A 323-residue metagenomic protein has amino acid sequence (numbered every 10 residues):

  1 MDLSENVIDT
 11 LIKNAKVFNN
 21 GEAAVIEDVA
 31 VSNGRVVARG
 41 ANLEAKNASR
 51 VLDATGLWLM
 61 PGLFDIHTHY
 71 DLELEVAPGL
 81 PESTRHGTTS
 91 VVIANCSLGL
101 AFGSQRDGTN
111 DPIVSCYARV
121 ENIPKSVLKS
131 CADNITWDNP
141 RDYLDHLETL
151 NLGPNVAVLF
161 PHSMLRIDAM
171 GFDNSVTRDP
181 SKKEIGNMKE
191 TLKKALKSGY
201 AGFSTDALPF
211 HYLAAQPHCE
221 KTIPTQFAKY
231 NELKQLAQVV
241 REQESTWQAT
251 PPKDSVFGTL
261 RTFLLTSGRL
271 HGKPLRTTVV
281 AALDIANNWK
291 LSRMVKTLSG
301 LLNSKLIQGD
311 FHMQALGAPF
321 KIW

Functional and structural regions predicted by a protein language model:
D2-T10, V17-G62, A77: Histidine-rich, glycine-flanked metal-binding segment
L11, A30, D65, V92 (+5 more regions): Structured core elements
A15, G34, G56, H67 (+4 more regions): Divalent metal-coordination and catalytic microenvironments
S49-D53, V158, D310-H312: Conserved beta-strand scaffold positions in the cores of enzyme catalytic domains, especially in NTP/NDP-utilizing
V51, F102-D107, A215-H218, L260-R261: Short secondary-structure transition/capping segments
G62-D71: Metallo-beta-lactamase
V76-G202: Divalent-metal coordination cores built from histidine and acidic residues
R141-L152, T177-W323: Histidine/acidic residue-rich metal-binding segments in metalloenzymes
